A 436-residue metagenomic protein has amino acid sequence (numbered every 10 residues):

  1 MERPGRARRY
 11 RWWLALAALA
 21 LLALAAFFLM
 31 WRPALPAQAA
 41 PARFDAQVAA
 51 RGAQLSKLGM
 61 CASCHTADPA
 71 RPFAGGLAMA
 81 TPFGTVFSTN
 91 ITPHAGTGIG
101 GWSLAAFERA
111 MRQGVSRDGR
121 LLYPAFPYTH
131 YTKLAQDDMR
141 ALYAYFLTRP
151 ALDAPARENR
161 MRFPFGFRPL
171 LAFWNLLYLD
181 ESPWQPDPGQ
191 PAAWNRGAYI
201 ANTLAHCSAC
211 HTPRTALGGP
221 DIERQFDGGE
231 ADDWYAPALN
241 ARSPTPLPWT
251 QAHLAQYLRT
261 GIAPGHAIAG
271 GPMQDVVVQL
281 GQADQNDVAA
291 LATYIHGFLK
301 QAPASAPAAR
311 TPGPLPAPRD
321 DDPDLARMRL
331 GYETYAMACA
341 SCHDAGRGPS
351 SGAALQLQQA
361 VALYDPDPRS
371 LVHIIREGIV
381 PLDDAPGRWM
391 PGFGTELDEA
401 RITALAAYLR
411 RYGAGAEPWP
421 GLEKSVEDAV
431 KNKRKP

Functional and structural regions predicted by a protein language model:
P4-P36: N-terminal type II signal-anchor transmembrane helix that functions as the membrane-insertion/stop-transfer segment
L35-Q47: Alpha-helical transmembrane signal-anchor/signal-peptide segments
Q38-A39, A67-T85, R117-A198, N202-T203 (+5 more regions): Flexible coil segments in periplasmic/lumen-exposed cytochrome c-class electron-transfer proteins
F44-M79, A354: Short extracytoplasmic
T85-P93, D233-L239: Acidic/histidine-rich, surface-exposed loop or edge segments in extracytoplasmic proteins
I91-T97, P127-H130, W184, A241-P244 (+1 more regions): Second-shell loop/turn segments in exported
I99-M111, V115, A141, L247-T250: Aromatic- and charge-enriched surface segment that lines or borders ligand/interaction sites
L258, G346, L357-A407: Extended, polar beta-sheet/loop recognition surfaces of beta-rich domains that mediate binding to diverse ligands
